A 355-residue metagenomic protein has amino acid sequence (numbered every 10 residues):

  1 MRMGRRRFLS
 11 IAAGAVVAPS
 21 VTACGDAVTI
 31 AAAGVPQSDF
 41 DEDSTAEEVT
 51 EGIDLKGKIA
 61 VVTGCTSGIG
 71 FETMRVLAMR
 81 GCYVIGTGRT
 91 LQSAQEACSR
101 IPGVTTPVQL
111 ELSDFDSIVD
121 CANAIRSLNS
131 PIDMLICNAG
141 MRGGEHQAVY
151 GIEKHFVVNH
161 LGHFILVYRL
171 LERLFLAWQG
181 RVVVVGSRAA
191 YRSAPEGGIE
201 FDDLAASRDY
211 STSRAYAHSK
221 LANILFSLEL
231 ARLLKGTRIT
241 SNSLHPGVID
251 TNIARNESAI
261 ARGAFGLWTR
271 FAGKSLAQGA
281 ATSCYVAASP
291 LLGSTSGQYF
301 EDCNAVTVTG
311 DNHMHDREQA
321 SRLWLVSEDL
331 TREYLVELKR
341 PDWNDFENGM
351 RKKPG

Functional and structural regions predicted by a protein language model:
M1-V16: N-terminal secretory signal peptides and thylakoid transit peptides that target proteins across membranes
M3, R89, S113, G273-A281: Residue-level signal for the nucleotide or nucleotide-sugar donor/cofactor binding architecture
G14, G34-N252, E257, E333-D342 (+1 more regions): Rossmann-fold NAD(P)H-dependent dehydrogenase/reductase core
I118, S219, S243, L267-V308 (+1 more regions): C-terminal helical subdomain
F201-D209, A259-L267, C303-V308: Short glycine/proline- and charge-enriched loop/turn segments that cap or connect secondary-structure elements
A261, L291-G355: C-terminal tail/cap regions
